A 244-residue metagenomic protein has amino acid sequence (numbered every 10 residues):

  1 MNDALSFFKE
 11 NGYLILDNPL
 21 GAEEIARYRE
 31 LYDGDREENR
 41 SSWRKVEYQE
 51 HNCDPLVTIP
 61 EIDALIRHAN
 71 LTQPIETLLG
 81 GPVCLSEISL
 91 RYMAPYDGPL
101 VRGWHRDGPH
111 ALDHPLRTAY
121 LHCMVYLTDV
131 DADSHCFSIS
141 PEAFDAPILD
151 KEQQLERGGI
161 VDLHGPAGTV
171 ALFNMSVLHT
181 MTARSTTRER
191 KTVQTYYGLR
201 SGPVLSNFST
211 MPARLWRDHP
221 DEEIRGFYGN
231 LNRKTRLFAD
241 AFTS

Functional and structural regions predicted by a protein language model:
M1-N11, D17-D113: Non-heme Fe(II)-dependent double-stranded beta-helix
G21-A22, R91-M93, V130-A132, F144-D145 (+2 more regions): Short, solvent-exposed loop/turn segments at secondary-structure junctions
W43, V177, T182-S244: Non-heme Fe(II)/2-oxoglutarate
I88-L90, C123-V125, V193-Y197: A structural signal for short, well-ordered beta-strand segments
D97-H164, G202-M211: Catalytic core of non-heme Fe(II) oxygenases with the double-stranded beta-helix
I160, A167, R188-T192: Active-site lining segments that contact anionic ligands and/or coordinate catalytic metals
H164-H179: Conserved metal-binding segment of the jelly-roll/cupin
